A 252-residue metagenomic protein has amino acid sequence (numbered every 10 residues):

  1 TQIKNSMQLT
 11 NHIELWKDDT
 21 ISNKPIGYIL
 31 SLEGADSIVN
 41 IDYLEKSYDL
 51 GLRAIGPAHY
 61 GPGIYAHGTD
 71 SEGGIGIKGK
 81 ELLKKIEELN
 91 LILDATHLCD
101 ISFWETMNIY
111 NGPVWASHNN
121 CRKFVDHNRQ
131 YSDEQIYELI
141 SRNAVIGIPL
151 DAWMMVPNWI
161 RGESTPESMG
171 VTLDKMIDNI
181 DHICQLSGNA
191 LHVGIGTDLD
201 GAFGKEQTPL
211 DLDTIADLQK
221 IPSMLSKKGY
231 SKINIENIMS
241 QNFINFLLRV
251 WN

Functional and structural regions predicted by a protein language model:
T1-I41, A66-K80, K84-K85: A metal-dependent hydrolase metal-coordination microenvironment
N5, G51, L93, H118 (+3 more regions): Conserved, mostly hydrophobic/aromatic
Q8-N11, S37-I38, G61-Y65, L98-W104 (+3 more regions): Active-site environment of divalent metal-dependent phosphoester hydrolases
N40-D49, D70-W115, N128-A144, D174-L191: Histidine/acidic residue-rich metal-binding segments in metalloenzymes
I55, P113-N119: Short hydrophobic/aromatic-enriched beta-strand-loop microsegments
V145-M154, I160: A conserved active-site cap/scaffold subdomain adjacent to cofactor or substrate pockets
P149-L150, G188-L212: Short acidic/histidine-rich active-site segments
D213-N252: Mid-to-C-terminal alpha-helical segments outside catalytic/metal-binding sites
